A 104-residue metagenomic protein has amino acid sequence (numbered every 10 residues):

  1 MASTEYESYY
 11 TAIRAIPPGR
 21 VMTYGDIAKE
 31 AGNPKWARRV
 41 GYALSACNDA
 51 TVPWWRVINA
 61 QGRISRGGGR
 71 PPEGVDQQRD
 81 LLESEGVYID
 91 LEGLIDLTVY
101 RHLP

Functional and structural regions predicted by a protein language model:
M1-P104: Nucleic acid-binding interface residues in structured DNA/RNA-binding domains, emphasizing the DNA-engaging scaffolds
